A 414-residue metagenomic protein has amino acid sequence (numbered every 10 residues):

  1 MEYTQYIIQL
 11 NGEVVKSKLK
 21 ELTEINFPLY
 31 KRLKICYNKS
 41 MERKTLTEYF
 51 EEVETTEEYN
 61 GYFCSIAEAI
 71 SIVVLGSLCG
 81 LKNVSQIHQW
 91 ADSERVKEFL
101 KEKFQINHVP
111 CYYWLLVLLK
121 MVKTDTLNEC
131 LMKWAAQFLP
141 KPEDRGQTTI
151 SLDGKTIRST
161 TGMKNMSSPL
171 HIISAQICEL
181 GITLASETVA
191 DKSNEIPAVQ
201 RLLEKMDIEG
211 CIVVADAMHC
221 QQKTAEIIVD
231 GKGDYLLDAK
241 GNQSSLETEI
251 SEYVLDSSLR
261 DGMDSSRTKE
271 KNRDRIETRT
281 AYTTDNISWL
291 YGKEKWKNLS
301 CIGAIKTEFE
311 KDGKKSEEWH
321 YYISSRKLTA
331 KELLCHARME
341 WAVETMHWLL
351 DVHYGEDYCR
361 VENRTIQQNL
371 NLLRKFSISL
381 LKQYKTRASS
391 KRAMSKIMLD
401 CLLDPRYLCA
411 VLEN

Functional and structural regions predicted by a protein language model:
Y3-L10, Y37-N38: Short terminal hydrophobic/aromatic SLiMs and anchors at protein ends
S40-S71: Basic, short loop/linker segments at the boundary and entry of helix-turn-helix/winged-helix-like folds
L46, I87, K327-E362: Short amphipathic alpha-helical "interface-anchor" segments enriched in bulky aromatics
V53, E94, L350-N414: A short, flexible helix-boundary coil/loop motif
V84-E102: DNA-recognition alpha helix
I106-M163: Active-site- or DNA-interface-adjacent structural scaffold in DNA-acting proteins
F138-V214, C220-G233: Polybasic low-complexity intrinsically disordered regions
K240-R338: An anionic, glycine-rich sequence signature occurring as long contiguous blocks
